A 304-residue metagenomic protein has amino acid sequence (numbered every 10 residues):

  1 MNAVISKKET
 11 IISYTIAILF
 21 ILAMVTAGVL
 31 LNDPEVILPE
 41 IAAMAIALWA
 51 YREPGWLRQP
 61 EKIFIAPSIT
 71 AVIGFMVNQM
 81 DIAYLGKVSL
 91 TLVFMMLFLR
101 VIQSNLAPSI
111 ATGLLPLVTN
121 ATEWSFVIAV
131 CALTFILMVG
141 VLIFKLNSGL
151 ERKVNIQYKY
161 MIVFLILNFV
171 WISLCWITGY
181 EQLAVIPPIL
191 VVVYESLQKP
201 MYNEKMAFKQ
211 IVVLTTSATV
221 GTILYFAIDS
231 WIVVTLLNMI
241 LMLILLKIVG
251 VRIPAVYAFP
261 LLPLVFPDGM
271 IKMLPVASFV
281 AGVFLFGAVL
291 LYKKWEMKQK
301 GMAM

Functional and structural regions predicted by a protein language model:
M1-S68, V72, M80-S89, F98 (+7 more regions): Alpha-helical transmembrane segments and their membrane-interface boundaries that form or gate the permeation pathway
F94-N105, I110-P116: Membrane-anchoring/interfacial helices and their immediately flanking loops in integral membrane proteins
Q103-A111, G250-L262: Transmembrane alpha-helical segments of integral membrane proteins
P116, L261-L264: Short hydrophobic alpha-helical segments that form membrane-spanning helices or hydrophobic packing faces of helical
S217, G221-T222: Alpha-helical transmembrane segments of helical membrane proteins, especially in multi-pass transport, channel
